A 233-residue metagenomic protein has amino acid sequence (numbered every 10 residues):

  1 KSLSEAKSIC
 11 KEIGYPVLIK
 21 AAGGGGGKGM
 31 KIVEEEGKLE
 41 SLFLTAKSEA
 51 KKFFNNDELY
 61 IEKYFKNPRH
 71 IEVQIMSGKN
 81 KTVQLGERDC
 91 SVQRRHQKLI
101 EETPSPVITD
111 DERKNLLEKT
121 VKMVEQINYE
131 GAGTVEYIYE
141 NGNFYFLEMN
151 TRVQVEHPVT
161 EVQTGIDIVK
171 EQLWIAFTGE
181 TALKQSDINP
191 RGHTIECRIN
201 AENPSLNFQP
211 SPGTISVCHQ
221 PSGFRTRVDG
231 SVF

Functional and structural regions predicted by a protein language model:
K1-G29: A conserved helix-loop-beta module that forms one wall/lid of the active-site cleft in ATP-utilizing catalytic domains
A21, G26, V33-F233: ATP-dependent carboxylate activation and anion-phosphoryl transfer catalytic cores that bind Mg-ATP to form
